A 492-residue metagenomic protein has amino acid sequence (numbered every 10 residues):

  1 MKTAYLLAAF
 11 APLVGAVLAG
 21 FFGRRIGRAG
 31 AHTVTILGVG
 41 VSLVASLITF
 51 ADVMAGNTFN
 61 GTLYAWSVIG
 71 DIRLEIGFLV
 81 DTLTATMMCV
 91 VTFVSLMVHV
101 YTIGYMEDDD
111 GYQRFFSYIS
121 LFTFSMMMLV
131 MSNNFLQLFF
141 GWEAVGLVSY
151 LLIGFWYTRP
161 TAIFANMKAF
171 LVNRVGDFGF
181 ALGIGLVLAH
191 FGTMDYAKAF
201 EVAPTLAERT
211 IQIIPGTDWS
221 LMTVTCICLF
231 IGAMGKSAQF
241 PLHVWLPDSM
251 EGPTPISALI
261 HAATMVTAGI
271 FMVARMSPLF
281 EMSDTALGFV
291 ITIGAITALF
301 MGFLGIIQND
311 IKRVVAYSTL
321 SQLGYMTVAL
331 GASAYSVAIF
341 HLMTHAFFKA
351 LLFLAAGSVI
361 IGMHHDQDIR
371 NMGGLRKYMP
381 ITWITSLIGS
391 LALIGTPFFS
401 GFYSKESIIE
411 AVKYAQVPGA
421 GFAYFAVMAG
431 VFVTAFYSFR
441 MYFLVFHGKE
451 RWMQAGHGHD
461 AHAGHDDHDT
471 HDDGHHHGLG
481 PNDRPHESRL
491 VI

Functional and structural regions predicted by a protein language model:
M1-I492: ...captures the hydrophobic TM-helix bundle architecture rather than a specific catalytic motif, and can also fire on
